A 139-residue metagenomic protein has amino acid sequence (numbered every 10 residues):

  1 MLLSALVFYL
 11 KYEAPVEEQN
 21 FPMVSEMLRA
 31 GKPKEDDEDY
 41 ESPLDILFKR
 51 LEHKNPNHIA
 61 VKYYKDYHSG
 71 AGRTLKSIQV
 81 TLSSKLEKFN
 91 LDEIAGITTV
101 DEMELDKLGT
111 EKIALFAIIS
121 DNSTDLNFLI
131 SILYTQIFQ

Functional and structural regions predicted by a protein language model:
M1-Q139: P-loop NTPase motor domains
